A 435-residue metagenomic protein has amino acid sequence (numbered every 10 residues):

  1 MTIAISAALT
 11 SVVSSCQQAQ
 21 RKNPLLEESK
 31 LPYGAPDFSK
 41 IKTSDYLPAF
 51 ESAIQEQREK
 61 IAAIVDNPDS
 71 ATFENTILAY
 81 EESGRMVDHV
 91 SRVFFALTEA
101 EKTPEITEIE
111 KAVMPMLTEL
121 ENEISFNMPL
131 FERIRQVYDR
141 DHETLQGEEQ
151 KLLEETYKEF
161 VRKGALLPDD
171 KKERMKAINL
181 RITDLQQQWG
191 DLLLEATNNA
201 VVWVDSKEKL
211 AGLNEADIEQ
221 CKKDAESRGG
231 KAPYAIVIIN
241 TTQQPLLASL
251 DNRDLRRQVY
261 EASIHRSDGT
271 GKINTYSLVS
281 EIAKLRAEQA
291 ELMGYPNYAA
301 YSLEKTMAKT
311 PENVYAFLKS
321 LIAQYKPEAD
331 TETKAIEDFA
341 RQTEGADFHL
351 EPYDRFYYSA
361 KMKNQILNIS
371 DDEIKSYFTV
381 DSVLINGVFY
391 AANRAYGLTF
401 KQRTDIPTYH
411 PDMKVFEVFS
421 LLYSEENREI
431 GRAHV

Functional and structural regions predicted by a protein language model:
M1-S6: Sec-dependent N-terminal signal peptides
V12-S15: C-terminal motif of bacterial Sec signal peptides marking the signal peptidase cleavage site
Q20-C221: N-terminal helix-rich structural modules
K30-D45, F94-V113, R135-A177, V237-S277 (+3 more regions): Short His/Asp/Glu-rich catalytic/ion-coordination signatures at enzyme active sites or charged loops
L152, R181-D184, D191, E195-V237 (+2 more regions): Active-site-proximal, well-structured secondary-structure segments within enzyme catalytic domains
